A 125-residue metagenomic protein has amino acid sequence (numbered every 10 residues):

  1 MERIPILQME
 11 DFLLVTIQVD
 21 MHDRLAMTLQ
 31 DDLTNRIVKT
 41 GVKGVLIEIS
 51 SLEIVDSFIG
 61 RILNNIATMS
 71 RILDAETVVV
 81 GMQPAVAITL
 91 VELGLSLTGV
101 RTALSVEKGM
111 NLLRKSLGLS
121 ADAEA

Functional and structural regions predicted by a protein language model:
M1-Q8, G118-A125: Non-catalytic signal-transmission and effector/linker regions of two-component phosphorelay proteins
E2-Q30: STAS-typified acidic loop motif
M21, D31-N35, V45: Short, contiguous, helix-prone interaction/anchoring segments in small proteins
A26-L33, K39, D74, E107: Expand to "…catalyze enediolate/carbanion chemistry for C-C bond making/breaking, isomerization, decarboxylation
D31-I37, D56, I62: Extended mid-to-C-terminal alpha-helical interaction segments
I37, I66, N111-S116, A123: Catalytic cores of nucleotide-enabled group-transfer and carboxylate-activating enzymes in metabolic and assembly-line
V42-K43, I47-S96: Amphipathic alpha-helical interaction surfaces in cytosolic regulatory modules
G99-G109: Short acidic-hydrophobic, aromatic-tinged amphipathic segments that line or gate anion-handling sites
